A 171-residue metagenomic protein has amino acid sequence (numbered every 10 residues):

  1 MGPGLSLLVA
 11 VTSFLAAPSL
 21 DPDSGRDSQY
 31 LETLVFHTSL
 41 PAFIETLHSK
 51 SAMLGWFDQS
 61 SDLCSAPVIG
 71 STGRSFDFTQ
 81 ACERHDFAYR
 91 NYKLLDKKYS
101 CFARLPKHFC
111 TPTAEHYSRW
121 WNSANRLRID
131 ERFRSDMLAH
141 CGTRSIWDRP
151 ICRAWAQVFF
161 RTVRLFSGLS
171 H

Functional and structural regions predicted by a protein language model:
M1-A10: Sec-dependent signal peptide recognition, specifically the positively charged N-region followed immediately by
V11-H171: Extended terminal accessory/targeting regions
